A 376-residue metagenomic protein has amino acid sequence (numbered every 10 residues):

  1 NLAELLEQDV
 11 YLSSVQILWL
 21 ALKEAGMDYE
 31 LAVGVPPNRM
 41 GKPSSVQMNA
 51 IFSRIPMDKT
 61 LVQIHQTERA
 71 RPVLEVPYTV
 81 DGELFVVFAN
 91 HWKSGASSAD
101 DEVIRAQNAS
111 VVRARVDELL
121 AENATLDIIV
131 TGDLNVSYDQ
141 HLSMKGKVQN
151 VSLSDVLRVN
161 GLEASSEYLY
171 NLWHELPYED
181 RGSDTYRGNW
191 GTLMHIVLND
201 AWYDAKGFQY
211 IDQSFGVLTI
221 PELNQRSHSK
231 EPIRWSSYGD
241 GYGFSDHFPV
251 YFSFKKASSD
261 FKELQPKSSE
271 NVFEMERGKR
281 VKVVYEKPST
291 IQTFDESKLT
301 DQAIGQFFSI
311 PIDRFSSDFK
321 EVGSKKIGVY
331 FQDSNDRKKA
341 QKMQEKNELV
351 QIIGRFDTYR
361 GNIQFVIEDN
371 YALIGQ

Functional and structural regions predicted by a protein language model:
N1-D9, P36-M40, V62-Q63, G95-R105 (+4 more regions): Second-shell loop/turn segments in exported
N1-E4, L31-G34, N49-S53, E75 (+7 more regions): Structural recognition of the beta-strand scaffold that forms the well-ordered cores of secreted hydrolase catalytic
E4-K93: Structured beta-strand-rich core segments of catalytic domains in phosphoester-bond hydrolases
L5, M40, V46, G95-S97 (+3 more regions): Active-site environment of divalent metal-dependent phosphoester hydrolases
L5, W19-M27, M57, A114-A124 (+4 more regions): Sec-exported extracytoplasmic/periplasmic mature domains
I64, E68, L120-L126, V136-V283 (+1 more regions): Metal-dependent phosphoester-hydrolase catalytic domains
N108-L134: His/acidic metal-ligating clusters that form di-metal
V156-V159, E163-S166, S258-Q376: OB-fold single-stranded nucleic acid-binding module
